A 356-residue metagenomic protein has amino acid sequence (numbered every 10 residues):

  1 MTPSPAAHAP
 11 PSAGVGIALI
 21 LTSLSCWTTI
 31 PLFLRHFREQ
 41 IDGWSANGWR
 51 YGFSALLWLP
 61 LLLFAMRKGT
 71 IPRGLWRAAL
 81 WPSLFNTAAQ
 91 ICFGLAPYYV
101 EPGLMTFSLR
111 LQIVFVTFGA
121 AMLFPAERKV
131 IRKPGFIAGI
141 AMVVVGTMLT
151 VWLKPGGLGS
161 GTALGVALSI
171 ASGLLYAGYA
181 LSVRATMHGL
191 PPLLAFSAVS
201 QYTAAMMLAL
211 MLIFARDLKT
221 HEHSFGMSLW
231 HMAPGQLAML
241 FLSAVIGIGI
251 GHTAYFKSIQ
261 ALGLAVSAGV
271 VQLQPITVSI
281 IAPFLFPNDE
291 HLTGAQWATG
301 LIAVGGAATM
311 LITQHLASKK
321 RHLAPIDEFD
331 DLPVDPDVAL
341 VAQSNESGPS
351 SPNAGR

Functional and structural regions predicted by a protein language model:
M1-G48, S83-L84, A88-L95, I140 (+4 more regions): Glycine-/small-residue-enriched transmembrane alpha-helix faces in small-molecule transporters and effluxers
T2-A9, Y51, A126-E127, V271-R356: C-terminal-most transmembrane helix of multi-pass membrane proteins
A6-H8, L32, H36, Q40 (+5 more regions): Membrane-interface helix-cap regions at the ends of transmembrane helices in multi-pass membrane proteins
G14-T22, W44-L61, F115, G135-G146 (+5 more regions): Hydrophobic alpha-helical transmembrane segments of multi-pass integral membrane proteins, especially transporters
C26, P31, L62-L109, V144 (+2 more regions): Specific transmembrane alpha-helical segments of multi-pass solute transporters/efflux pumps, especially DMT/EamA
S45-L56, G94-I131, S172, L264-F284: Specific alpha-helical transmembrane segments that line the substrate/conduction pathway and gating interfaces
W49, T87-I91, M105-L111, S182-A205 (+1 more regions): Helix-helix packing/entry segments at the starts of transmembrane helices
W58, L80, T117-A121, R132-K154 (+2 more regions): Hydrophobic transmembrane alpha-helices of multi-pass small-molecule transport proteins
